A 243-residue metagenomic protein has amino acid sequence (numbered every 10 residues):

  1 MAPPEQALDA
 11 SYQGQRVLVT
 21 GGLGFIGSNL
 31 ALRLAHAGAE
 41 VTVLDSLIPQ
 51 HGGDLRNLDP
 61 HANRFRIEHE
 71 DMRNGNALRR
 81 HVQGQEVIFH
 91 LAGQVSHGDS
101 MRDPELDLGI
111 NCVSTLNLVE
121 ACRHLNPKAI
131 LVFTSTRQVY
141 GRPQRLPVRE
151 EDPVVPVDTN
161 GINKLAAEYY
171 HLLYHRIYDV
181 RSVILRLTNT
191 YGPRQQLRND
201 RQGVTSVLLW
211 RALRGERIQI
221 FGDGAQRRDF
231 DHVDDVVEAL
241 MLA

Functional and structural regions predicted by a protein language model:
M1-T188, D234, A243: N-terminal Rossmann-like NAD(P)+-binding domain of SDR-like oxidoreductases, especially those catalyzing
R145-L146, Y169-L242: NAD(P)-dependent short-chain dehydrogenase/reductase
